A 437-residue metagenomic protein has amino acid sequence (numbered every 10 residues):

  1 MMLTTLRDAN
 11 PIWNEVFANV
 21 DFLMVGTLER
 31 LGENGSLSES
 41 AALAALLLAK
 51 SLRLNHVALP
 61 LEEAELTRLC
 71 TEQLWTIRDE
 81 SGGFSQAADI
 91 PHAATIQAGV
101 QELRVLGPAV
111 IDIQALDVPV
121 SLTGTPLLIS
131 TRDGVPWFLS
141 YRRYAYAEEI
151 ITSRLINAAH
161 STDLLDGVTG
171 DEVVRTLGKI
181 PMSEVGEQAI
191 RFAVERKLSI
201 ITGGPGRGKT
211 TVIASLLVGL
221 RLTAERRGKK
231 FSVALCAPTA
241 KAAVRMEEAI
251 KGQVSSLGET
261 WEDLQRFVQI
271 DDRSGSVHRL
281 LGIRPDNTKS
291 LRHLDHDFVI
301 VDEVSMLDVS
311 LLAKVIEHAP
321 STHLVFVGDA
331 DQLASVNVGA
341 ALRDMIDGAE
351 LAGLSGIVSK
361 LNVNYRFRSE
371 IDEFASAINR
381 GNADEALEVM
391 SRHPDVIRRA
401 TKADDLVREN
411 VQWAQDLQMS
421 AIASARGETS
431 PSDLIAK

Functional and structural regions predicted by a protein language model:
M2-V168: N-terminal accessory nucleic-acid engagement/regulatory domains that precede and modulate ATP-driven motor cores
K179-E195: N-terminal pre-P-loop "Q-motif" helix
V185, E195-I201, F231: Pre-Walker A (Motif I) flank of P-loop NTPase domains
K209: Conserved lysine of the Walker
V212, L216: Hydrophobic positions on the alpha1 helix immediately C-terminal to the Walker A/P-loop
R226, D331, S335-K437: Conserved helicase motor core of P-loop NTPases
V233-D295: Inter-Walker segment of RecA-like/P-loop motor cores
D302-E303, G328: Walker B catalytic acidic pair
